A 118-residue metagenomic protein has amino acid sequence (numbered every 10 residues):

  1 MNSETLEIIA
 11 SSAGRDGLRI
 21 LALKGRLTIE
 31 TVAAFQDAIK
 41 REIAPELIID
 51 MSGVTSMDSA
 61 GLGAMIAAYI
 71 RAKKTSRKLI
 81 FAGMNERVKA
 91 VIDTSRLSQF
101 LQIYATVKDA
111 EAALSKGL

Functional and structural regions predicted by a protein language model:
M1-S3, L118: Intrinsically disordered or compositionally simple regulatory linkers and C-terminal tails in signal-transduction
E4-D37: STAS-typified acidic loop motif
R26-L101: Amphipathic alpha-helical interaction surfaces in cytosolic regulatory modules
A33, V107-K108: Residues in well-ordered alpha-helical elements
Q102-T106: Short acidic-hydrophobic, aromatic-tinged amphipathic segments that line or gate anion-handling sites
K108-L118: Generic C-terminal helix-cap and adjacent flexible tail
